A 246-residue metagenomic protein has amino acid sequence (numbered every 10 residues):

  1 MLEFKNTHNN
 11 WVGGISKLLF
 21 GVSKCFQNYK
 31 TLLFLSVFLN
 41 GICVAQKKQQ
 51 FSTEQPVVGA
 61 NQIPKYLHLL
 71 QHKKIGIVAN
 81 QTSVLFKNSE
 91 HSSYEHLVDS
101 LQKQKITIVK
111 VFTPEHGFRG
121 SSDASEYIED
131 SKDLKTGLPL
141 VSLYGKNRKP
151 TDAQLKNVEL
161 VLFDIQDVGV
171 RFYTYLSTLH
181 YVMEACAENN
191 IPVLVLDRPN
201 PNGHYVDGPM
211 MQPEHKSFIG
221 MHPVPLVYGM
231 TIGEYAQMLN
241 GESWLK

Functional and structural regions predicted by a protein language model:
M1-S52: Bacterial Sec-dependent N-terminal signal peptides
Q55-I106: N-terminal phosphate-binding or glycine-rich loops at protein starts, especially the Walker A/P-loop of NTPases
I106, E188-P192: A short helix->loop->beta-strand "cap" motif at the edges of active sites that frequently abuts
T107-H116: Short internal beta-strands
R119-A124, L194-K216: Glycine-rich, charge-decorated loop segments at or immediately adjacent to ligand/cofactor-binding or catalytic sites
I128-V158, V170: Glycine-rich oxoanion-binding loops at beta->alpha junctions
D167-L179: Glycine/threonine-rich flexible loop motifs
K216-K246: Conserved anion/nucleotide-ligand pocket segment
